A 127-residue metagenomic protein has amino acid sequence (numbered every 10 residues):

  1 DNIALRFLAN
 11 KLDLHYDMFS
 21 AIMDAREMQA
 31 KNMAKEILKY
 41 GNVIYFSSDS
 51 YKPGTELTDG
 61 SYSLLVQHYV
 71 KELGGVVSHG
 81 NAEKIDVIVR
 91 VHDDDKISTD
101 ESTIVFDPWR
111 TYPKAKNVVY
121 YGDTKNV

Functional and structural regions predicted by a protein language model:
D1-V127: Structural/interface elements that position substrates and couple domains in central-metabolism enzymes
